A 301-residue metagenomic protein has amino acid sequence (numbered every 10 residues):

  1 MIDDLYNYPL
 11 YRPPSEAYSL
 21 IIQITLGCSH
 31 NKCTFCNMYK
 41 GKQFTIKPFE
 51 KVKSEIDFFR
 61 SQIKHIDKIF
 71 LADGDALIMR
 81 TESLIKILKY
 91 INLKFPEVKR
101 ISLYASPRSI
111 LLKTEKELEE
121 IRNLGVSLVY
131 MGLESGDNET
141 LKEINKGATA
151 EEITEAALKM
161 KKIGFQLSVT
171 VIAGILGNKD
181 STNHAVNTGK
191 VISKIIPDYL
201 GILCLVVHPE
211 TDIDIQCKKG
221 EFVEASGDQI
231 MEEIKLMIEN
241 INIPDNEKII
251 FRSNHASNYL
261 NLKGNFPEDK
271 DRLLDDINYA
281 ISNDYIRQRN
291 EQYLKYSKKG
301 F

Functional and structural regions predicted by a protein language model:
M1-E16, S193-F301: Auxiliary Fe-S-binding modules of radical SAM enzymes
Y8-S54: Canonical Radical SAM [4Fe-4S] cluster-binding loop centered on the CxxxCxxC motif and its immediate flanking residues
L20-I22, D67-I69, K99-A105, V129-M131 (+3 more regions): Hydrophobic faces of well-ordered beta-strands that scaffold small-molecule active sites in alpha/beta enzyme cores
C28, C36, V52, L71 (+6 more regions): Conserved, mostly hydrophobic/aromatic
V52, L84, T114, I153 (+3 more regions): Aromatic/hydrophobic pocket-lining residues that form the small-molecule binding cavity in soluble enzyme cores
S61-K162: Conserved SAM/AdoMet-binding glycine-rich loop
R108, G136-T140, M160-H184, L203-P209 (+1 more regions): Conserved strand-turn element in the central/C-terminal portion of the radical SAM core barrel that lines
K116-L118, L176-K194: Catalytic cores of alpha/beta
